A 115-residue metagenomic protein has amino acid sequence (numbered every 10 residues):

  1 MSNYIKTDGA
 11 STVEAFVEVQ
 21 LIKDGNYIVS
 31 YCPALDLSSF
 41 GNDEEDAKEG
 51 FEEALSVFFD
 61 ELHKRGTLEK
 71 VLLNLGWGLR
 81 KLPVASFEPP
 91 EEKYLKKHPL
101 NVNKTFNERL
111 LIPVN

Functional and structural regions predicted by a protein language model:
M1-F16, E49-N115: Short, charged, surface-exposed hinge/linker loops at domain edges that act as mobile lids or interdomain connectors
A15-A34: Short aromatic-glycine-(Arg/Gly/Cys) micro-motifs in beta-strand/loop hairpins
V29-Y31, D46, E53: Residues within well-formed alpha-helices
V29-Y31, F40, H63: Short acidic, gly/pro-rich beta-turn/loop elements at beta-sheet edges and active-site/ligand-binding grooves
A34-D46: A short, exposed loop/beta-hairpin motif centered on an aromatic-Gly-Thr core
